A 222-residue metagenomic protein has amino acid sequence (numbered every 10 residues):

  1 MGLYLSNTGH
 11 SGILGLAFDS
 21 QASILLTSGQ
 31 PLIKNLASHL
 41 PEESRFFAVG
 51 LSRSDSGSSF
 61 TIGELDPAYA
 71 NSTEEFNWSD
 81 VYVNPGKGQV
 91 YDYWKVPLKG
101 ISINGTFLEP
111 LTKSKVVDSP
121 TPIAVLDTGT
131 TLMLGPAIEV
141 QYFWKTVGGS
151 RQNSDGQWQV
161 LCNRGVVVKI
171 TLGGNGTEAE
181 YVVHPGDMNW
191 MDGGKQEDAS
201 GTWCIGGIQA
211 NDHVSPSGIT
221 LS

Functional and structural regions predicted by a protein language model:
M1-N84, Y142-T171, H213: Non-catalytic N-lobe/flap surface of aspartyl protease domains
M1-Y4, T8, I13-F18, I62 (+2 more regions): Aspartyl protease active-site motif detector
G2-S6, L65-D66, K115, V140 (+2 more regions): A short, sequence-level motif marking secondary-structure junctions
Y4-G12, Y82-Y91, D187-C204: Short, surface-exposed linear segments at secondary-structure transitions and domain or protein termini
L51-R53, I103-F107, I170-T177: Short acidic, glycine-rich loop/turn motifs
D55-T121: Flexible, small-/acidic-enriched active-site or ligand-binding loops
S119-I123, T128-T130, G165-V167, E178-E180 (+1 more regions): Active-site lining segments that contact anionic ligands and/or coordinate catalytic metals
T171-S222: Aspartic protease catalytic domain
